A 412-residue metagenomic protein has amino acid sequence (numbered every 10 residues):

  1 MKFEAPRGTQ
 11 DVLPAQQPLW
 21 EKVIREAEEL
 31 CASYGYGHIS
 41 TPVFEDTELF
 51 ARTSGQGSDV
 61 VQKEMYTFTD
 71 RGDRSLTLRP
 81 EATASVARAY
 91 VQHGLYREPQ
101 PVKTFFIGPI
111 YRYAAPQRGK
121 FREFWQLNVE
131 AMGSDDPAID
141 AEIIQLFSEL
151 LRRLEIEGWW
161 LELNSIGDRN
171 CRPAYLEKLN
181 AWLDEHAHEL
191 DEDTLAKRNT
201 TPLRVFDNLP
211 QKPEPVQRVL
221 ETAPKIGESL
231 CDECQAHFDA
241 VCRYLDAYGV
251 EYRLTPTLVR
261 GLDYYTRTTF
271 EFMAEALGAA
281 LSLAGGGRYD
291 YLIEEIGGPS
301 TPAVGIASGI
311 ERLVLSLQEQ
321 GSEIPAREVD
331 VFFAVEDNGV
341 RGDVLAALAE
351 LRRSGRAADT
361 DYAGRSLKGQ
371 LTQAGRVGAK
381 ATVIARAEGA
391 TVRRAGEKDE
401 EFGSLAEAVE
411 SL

Functional and structural regions predicted by a protein language model:
M1-Q373, V377-L412: TRNA-recognition modules of translation machinery and tRNA-sensing kinases, especially anticodon-binding
